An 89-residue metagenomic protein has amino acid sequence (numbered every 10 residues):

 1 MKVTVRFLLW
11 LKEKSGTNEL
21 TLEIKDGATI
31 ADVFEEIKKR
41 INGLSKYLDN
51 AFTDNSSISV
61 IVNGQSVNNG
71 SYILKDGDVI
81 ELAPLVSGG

Functional and structural regions predicted by a protein language model:
M1-G88: Ubiquitin-like/PB1-type beta-grasp interaction modules and other compact soluble beta-rich domains
